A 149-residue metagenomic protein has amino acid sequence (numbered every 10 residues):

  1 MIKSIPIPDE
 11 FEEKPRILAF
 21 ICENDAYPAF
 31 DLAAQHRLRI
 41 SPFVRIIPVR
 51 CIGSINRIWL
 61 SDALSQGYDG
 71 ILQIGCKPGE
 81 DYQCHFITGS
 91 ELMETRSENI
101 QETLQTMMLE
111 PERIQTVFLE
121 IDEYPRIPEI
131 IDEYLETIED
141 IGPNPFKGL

Functional and structural regions predicted by a protein language model:
M1-L149: Iron-sulfur-associated redox domains of electron-transfer enzymes in respiratory and anaerobic energy metabolism
